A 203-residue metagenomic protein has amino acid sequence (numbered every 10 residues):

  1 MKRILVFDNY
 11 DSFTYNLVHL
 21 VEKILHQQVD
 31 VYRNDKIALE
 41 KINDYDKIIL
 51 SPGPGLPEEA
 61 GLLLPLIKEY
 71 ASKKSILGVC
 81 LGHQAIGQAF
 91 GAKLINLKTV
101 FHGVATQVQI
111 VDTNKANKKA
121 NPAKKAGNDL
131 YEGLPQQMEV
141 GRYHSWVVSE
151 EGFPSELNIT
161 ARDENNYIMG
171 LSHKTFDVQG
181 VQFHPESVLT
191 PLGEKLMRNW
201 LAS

Functional and structural regions predicted by a protein language model:
M1-L5: Extreme N-terminal starter segment of soluble prokaryotic enzymes
V18-H26: Two-component/phosphorelay signaling modules centered on CheY-like receiver
Q27-K36: A short beta-strand-loop structural module common to alpha/beta enzyme folds
I37-Y45: Short amphipathic alpha-helix with an adjacent loop that forms part of the alpha/beta core around
Y45-G133, M197-N199: Cysteine-nucleophile active-site neighborhood
S75-L77, K93, E139, N158 (+1 more regions): Proline-centered loop/turn at the N-terminus of a beta-strand
N117-T175: Catalytic beta-strand/loop cores that center a nucleophilic Ser/Cys/Thr and support acyl-enzyme chemistry
V188-S203: Acyltransferase
